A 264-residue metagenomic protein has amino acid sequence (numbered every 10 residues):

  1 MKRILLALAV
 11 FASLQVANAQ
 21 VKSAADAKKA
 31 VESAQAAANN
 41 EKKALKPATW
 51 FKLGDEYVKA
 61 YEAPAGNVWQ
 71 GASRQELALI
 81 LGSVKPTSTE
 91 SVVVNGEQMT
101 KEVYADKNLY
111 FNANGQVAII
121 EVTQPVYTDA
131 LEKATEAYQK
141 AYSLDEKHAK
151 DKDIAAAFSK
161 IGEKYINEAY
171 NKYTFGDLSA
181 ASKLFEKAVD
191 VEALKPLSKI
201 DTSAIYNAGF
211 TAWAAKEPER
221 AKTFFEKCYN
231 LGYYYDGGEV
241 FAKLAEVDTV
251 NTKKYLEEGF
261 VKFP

Functional and structural regions predicted by a protein language model:
M1-A25: Bacterial Sec-dependent N-terminal signal peptides
A24-A27, L131, L178-S179, P218 (+1 more regions): TPR-repeat structural position
S33-A34, Q70-S73, E186, P218-C228 (+1 more regions): Alpha-helical repeat scaffolds
Q35, E132, Q139, E186 (+4 more regions): Alpha-solenoid helical repeat scaffolds
K46, L53, A60, I161 (+3 more regions): Structural register within alpha-helical repeat arrays
E56-S179, E192-T202: Short coil/linker segments at helix-helix boundaries
A60, F175, A215, E246-V250: Structural motif corresponding to the intra-repeat A-B loop/turn of tetratricopeptide repeats
